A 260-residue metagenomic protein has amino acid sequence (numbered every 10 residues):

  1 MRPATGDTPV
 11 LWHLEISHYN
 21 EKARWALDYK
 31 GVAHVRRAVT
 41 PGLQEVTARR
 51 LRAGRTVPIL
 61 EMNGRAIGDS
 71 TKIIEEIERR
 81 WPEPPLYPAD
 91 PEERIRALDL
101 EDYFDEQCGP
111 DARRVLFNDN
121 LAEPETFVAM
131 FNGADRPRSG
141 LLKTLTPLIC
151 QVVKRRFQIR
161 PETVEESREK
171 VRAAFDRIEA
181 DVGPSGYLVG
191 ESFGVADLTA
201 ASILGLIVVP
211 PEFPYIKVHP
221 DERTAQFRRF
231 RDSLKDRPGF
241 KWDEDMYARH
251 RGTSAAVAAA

Functional and structural regions predicted by a protein language model:
M1-S139, H250-A260: GST-like domain detector, emphasizing the conserved glutathione-binding G-site in the N-terminal thioredoxin-like
E21, W25, T71, E75 (+7 more regions): A structural signal for well-ordered alpha-helical segments within the folded catalytic domains of diverse enzymes
R36, S167, Q226-R229: C-terminal structured interaction module
P41, T144, L148, A248: Cysteine-nucleophile amide-bond enzymes
D102, D176-A180, E244: Surface-exposed alpha-helical segments enriched in charged/polar residues
C108-H219: GST-like fold's C-terminal all-alpha helical module
Q151-R160, G239-A260: Long, charge-rich low-complexity segments
I203-T253: Short His-centered aromatic/hydrophobic patch
